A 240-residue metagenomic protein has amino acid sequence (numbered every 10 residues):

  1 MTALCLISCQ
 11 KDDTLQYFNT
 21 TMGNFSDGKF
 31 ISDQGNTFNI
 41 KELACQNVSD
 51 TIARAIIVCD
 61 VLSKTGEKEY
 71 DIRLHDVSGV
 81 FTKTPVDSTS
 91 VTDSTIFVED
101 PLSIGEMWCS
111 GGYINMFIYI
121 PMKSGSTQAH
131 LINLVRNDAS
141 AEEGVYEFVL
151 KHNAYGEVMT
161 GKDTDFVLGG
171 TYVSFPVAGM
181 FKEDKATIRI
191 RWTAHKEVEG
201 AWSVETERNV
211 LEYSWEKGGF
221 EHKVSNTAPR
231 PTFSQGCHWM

Functional and structural regions predicted by a protein language model:
C5-S8: C-terminal motif of bacterial Sec signal peptides marking the signal peptidase cleavage site
Q10-D13: Bacterial signal peptide processing site
Q16: Cys/His-rich zinc-coordinating "finger/knuckle" motifs
N19-M240: First exposed extracellular module after export/assembly in secreted or surface-exposed proteins
